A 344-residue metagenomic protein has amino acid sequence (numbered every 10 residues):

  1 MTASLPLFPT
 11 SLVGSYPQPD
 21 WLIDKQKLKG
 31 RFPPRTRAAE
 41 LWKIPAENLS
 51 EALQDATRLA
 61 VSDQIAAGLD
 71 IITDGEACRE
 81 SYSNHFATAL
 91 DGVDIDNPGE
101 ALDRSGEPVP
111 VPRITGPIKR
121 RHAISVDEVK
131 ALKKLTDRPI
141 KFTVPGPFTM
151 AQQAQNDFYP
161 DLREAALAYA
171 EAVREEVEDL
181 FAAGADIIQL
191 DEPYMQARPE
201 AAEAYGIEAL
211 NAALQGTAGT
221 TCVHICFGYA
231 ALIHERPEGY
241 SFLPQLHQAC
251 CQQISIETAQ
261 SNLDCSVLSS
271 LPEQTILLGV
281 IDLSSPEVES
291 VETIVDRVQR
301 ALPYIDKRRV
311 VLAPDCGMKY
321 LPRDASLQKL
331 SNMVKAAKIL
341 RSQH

Functional and structural regions predicted by a protein language model:
M1-H344: Domain-level signal for soluble alpha/beta catalytic cores
